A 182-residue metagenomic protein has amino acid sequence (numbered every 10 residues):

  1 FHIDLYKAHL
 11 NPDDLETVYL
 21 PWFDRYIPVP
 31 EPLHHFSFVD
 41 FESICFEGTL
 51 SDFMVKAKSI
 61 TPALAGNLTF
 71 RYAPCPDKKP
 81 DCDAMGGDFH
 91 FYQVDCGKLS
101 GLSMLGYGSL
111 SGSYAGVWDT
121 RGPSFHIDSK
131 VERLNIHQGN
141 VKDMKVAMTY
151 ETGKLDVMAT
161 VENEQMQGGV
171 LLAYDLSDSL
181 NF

Functional and structural regions predicted by a protein language model:
F1-F182: Interface amphipathic segments
